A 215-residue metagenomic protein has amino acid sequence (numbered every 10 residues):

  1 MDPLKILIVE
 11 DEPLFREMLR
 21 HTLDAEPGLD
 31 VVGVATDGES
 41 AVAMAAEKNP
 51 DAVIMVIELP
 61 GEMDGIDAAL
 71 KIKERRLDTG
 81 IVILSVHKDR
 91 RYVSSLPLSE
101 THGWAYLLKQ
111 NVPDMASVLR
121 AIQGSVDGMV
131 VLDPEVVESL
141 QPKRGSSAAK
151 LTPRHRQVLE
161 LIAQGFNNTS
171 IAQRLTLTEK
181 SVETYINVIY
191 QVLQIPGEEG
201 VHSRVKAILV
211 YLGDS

Functional and structural regions predicted by a protein language model:
E10: Conserved acidic carboxylate
V34-A52: Acidic, metal-coordinating helix/loop segments flanking the phosphotransfer/catalytic sites of two-component signaling
D37-S40, G61-D67: Acidic catalytic/metal-coordinating carboxylates
A43, I66-D78, S94-L98: Short amphipathic alpha-helix used as the core "switch/output" element in two-component signaling
V56-I57, S85: Active-site residues of response regulator receiver
V93-A105, Q110-A149: Short, flexible helix-to-coil linker/hinge segments that flank and couple to helix-turn-helix
P134, E138-N187, L209, S215: Helix-turn-helix DNA-binding segment
I186-S215: Basic, Lys/Arg-enriched C-terminal extension of HTH/homeodomain DNA-binding domains
